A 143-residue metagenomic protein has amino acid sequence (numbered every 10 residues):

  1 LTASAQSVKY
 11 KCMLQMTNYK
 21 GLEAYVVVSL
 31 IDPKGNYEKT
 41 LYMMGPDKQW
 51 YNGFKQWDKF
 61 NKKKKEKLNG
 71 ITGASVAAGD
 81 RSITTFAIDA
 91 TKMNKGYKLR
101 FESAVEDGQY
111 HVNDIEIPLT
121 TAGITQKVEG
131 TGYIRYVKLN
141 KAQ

Functional and structural regions predicted by a protein language model:
A5-Q6: Boundary of Sec targeting at the N-terminus
K9-K20: Short amphipathic, basic-aromatic surface patches that mediate peripheral association with negatively charged
Q15-M16, Y110-Q143: Short beta-strand elements
L22-V26: Short coil-to-beta strand junction motifs in C2/discoidin
V27-I31, R100-E102: Beta-strand signatures of extracellular beta-sandwich domains
L30-E66: N-terminal, post-signal-peptide region of Sec/Tat-exported proteins
G53-A87: Extended, solvent-exposed segments with strong compositional bias
A74-T84, T91-M93, A104-N113: Short acidic/polar inter-strand loop motif in beta-rich domains
